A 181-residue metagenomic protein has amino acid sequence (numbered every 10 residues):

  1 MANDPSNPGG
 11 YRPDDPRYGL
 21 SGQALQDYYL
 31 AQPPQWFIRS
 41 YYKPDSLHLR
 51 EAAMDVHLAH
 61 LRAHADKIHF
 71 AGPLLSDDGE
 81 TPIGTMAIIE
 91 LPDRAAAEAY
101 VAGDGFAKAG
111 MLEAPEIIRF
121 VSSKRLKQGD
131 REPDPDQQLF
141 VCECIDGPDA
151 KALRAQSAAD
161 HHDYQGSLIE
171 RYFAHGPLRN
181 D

Functional and structural regions predicted by a protein language model:
A2-D181: Conserved, structured core segments of small domains
